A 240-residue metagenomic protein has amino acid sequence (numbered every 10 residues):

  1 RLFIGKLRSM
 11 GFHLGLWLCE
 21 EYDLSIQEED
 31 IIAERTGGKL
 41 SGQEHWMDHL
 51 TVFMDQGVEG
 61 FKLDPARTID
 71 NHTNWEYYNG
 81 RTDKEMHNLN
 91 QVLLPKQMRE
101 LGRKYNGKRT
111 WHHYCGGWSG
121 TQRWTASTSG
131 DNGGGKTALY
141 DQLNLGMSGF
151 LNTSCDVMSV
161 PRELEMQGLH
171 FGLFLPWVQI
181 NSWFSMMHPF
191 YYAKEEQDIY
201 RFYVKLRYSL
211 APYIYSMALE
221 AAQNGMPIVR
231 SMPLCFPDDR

Functional and structural regions predicted by a protein language model:
R1-R201, C235-F236: Aromatic- and carboxylate-enriched substrate-binding clefts and catalytic-loop regions of carbohydrate-active enzymes
Y191-R240: Glycan-recognition and catalytic regions of carbohydrate-active enzymes
